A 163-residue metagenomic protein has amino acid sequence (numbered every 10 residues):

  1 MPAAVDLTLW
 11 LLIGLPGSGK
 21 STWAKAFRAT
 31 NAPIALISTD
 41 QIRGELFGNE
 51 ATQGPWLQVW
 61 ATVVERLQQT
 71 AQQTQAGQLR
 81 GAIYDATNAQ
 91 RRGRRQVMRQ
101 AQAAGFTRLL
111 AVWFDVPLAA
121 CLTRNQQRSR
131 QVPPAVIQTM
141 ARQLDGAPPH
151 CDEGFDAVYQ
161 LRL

Functional and structural regions predicted by a protein language model:
M1-L9, I13, S18, D115-L163: Conserved GTP-binding G-domain of TRAFAC-class P-loop NTPases and closely related GTPase folds
L12-F27, A51, R91-Q96, A111 (+1 more regions): A structural preference for long, well-packed, hydrophobic secondary-structure segments
S18, T22-G81, A120-L122: Conserved substrate/cofactor phosphate-moiety recognition/catalytic segment in nucleotide-dependent phosphotransferases
A26-F27, Q96, Q100-A104, Q143 (+1 more regions): Alpha-helical structural signal in soluble globular domains
A32, T107, E153-A157: A short helix-to-beta-strand connector/capping loop
L36, L109-A111, A157-Q160: Conserved beta-strand scaffold positions in the cores of enzyme catalytic domains, especially in NTP/NDP-utilizing
D40, L110-P117: A short, structured active-site edge motif that brings together acidic residues
P55-W113: Glycine-rich phosphate-binding loop used to anchor ATP phosphates in small-molecule kinases, encompassing both
